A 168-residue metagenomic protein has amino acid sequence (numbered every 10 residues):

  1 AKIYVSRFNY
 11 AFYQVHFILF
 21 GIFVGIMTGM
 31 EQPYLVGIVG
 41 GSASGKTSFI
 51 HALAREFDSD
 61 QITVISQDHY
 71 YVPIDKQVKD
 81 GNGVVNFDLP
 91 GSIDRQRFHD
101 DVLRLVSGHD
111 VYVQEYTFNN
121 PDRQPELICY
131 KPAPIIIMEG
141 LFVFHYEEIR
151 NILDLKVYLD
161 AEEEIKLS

Functional and structural regions predicted by a protein language model:
G41: P-loop (Walker A) phosphate-binding loop of NTP-binding proteins
K46: Conserved lysine of the Walker
F49: Hydrophobic positions on the alpha1 helix immediately C-terminal to the Walker A/P-loop
D60-D75: Short beta-strand-centered segment that lines the nucleotide-binding/catalytic pocket of NTP-utilizing
Q77-F118: Conserved nucleotide-sensing/catalytic segment adjacent to the nucleotide-binding pocket in NTP-handling enzymes
P125-S168: ATP-dependent NMP and nucleoside kinases share a basic, alpha-helical "lid"
